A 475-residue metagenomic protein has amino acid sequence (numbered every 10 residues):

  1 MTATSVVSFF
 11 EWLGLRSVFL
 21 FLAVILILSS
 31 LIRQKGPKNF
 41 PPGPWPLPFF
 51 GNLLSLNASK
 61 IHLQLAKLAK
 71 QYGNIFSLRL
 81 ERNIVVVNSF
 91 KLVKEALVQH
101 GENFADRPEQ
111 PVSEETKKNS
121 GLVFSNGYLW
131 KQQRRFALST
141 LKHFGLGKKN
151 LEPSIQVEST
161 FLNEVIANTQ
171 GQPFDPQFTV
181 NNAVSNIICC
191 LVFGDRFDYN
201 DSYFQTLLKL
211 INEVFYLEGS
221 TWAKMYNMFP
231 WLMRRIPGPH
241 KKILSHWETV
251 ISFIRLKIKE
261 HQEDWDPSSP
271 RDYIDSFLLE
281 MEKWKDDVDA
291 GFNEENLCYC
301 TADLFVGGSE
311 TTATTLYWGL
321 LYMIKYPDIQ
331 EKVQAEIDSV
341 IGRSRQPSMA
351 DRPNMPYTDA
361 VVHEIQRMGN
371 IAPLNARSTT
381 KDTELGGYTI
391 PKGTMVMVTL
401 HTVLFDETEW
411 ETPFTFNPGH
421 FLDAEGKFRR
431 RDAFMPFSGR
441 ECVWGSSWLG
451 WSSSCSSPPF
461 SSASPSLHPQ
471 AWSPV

Functional and structural regions predicted by a protein language model:
T2-F10, P41, S159, K209 (+5 more regions): Cytochrome P450 proximal C-terminal region
T2-V24, R79-I84, G145-V157, A167-C190 (+5 more regions): Cytochrome P450
I27-S29, E81-K94, N119, S159-N163 (+6 more regions): Hydrophobic mid-domain F-helix/FG-region of cytochrome P450s
P37-L56, I61-L151, D175-P176, V180-I187 (+1 more regions): Cytochrome P450 substrate-recognition site 1
L53-G73, S252-F253, E260, Q346-G386 (+2 more regions): Conserved cytochrome P450 K-helix E-x-x-R motif and the immediately C-terminal K′/meander segment
K142-K149, S185, Y216, S220-T221 (+7 more regions): Conserved cytochrome P450 catalytic core segment spanning the I/J/K helices
T311-I329, Q334-E336, S447-S464: Cytochrome P450 catalytic-core helices
V398-G426: Conserved cytochrome P450 K-helix/beta-meander segment immediately N-terminal to the heme-binding cysteine loop
